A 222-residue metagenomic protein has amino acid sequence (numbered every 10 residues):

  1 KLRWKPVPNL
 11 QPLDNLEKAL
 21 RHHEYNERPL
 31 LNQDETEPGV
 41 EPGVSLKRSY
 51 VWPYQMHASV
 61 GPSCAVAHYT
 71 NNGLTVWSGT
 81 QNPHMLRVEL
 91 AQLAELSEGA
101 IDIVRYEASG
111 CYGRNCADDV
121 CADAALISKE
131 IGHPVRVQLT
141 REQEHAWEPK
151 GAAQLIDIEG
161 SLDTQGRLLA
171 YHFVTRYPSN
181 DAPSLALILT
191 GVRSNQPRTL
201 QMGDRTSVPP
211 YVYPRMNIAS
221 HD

Functional and structural regions predicted by a protein language model:
K1-D222: Structural alpha/beta core scaffold segments of enzyme domains
